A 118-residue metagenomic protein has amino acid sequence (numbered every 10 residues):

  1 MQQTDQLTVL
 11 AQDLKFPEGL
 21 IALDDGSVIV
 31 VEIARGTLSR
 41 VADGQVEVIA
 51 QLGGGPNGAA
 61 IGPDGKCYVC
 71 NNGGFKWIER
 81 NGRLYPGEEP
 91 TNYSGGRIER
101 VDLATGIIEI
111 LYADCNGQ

Functional and structural regions predicted by a protein language model:
M1-Q118: Sequence-structural signature of mature extracellular/luminal beta-sheet repeat domains, prominently beta-propellers
